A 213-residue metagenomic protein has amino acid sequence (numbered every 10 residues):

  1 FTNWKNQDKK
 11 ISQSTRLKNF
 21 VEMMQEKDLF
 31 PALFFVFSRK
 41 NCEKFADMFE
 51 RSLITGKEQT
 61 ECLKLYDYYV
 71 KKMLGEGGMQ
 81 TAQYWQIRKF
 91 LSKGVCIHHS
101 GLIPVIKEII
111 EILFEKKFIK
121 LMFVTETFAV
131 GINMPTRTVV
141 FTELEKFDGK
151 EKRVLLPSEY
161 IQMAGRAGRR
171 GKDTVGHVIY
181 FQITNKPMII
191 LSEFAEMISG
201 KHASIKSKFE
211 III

Functional and structural regions predicted by a protein language model:
T2-N6, S12, L17-V21, F35 (+2 more regions): Conserved C-terminal RecA-like helicase domain
Q25-E26, E115, K172: Residue-level signal for alpha-helix termini/capping positions
K27-F30, K93: Inter-lobe coupling/hinge region of RecA-like P-loop helicase motors
F30, K120, R137: Short acidic/polar active-site loop segments enriched in Thr and Asp
F35, H98, M122-T125, F141-T142 (+2 more regions): Generic beta-strand/beta-sheet core signal
S52-L53, K64, K72, A167 (+1 more regions): C-terminal helicase lobe and adjacent C-terminal extensions/tails of nucleic-acid helicase motors
M134-M197: Conserved segment of the helicase C-terminal RecA-like domain
